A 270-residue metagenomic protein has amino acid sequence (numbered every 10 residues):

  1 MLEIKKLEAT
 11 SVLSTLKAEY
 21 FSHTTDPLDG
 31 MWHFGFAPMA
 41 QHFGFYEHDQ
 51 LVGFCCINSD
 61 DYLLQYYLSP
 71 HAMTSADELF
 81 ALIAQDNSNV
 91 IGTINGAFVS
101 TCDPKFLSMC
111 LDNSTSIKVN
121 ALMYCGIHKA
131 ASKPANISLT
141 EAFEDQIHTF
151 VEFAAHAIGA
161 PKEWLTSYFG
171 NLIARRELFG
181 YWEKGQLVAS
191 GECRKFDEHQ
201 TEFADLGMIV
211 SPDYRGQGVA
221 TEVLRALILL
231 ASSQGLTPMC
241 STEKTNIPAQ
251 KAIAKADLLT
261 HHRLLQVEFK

Functional and structural regions predicted by a protein language model:
M1-L28, A130-E163: Short amphipathic alpha-helix that is part of the acyltransferase structural core
Y20-Q41, G159-G180: Active-site rim helix/loop that mediates acceptor-substrate recognition in acyltransferases
P27-G35, A40-Q41, S116-K129, V151 (+1 more regions): Non-catalytic substrate-recognition and accessory regions of acyl/acetyltransferase enzymes
P27-N89, V188-A204, I209-S211: Conserved donor-binding loop and adjoining core beta-sheet/short helix segment in diverse acyl/aminoacyl transferases
N58-Y62, L68-I137, V267-E268: Acyl-donor-binding surface of acyltransferase catalytic domains
M73-D86, V210, G216-A231, Q250-K255: Conserved acetyl-CoA-binding loop-helix of GNAT-fold acetyltransferases
A97-V99, L206-M208, P238-T242: Conserved hydrophobic beta-strand within the GNAT/NAT acetyltransferase core sheet that lines the active-site cleft
E177-G180, Q186-S233, T237: Glycine/small-residue-rich hydrophobic helix-like segments
